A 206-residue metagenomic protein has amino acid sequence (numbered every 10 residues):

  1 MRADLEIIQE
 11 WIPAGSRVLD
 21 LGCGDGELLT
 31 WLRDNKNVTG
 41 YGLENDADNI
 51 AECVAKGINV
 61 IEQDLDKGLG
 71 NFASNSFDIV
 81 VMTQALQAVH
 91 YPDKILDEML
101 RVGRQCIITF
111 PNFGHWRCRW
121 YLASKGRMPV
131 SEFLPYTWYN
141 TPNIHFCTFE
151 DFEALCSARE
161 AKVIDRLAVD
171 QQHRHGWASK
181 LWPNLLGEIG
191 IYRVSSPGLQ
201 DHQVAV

Functional and structural regions predicted by a protein language model:
M1-G15: Conserved alpha-helix/loop element of class I SAM-dependent methyltransferases that forms part of the SAM/SAH-binding
G22-G24: Class I SAM-dependent methyltransferase "Motif I" SAM/SAH-binding loop
G26-T30: Glycine-rich SAM-binding Motif I of class I
W31-G68: Class I SAM-dependent methyltransferase SAM/SAH-binding core
G68-S74: Short conserved loop adjoining the S-adenosyl-L-methionine
I79-Y91: A short SAM/SAH-binding and catalytic strip from SAM-dependent methyltransferases
D93-E98, Q105-D201: S-adenosyl-L-methionine-dependent methyltransferase catalytic module, highlighting the catalytic core
